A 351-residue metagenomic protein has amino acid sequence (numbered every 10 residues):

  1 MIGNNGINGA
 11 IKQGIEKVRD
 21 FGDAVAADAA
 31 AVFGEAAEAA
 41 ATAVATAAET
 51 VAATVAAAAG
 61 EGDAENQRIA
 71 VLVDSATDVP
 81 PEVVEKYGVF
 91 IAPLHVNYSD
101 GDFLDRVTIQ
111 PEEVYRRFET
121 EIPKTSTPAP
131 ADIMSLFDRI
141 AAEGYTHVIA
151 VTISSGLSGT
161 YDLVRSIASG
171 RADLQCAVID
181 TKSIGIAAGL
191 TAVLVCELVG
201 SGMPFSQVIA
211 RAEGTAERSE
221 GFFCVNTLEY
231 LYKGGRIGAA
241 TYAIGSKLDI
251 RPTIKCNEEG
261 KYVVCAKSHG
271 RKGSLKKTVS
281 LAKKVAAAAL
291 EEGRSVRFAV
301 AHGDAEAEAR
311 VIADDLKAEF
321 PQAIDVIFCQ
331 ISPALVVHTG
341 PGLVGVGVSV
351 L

Functional and structural regions predicted by a protein language model:
I2-N4, K12, T120-P123: Short, basic, glycine/proline-bearing loop/turn elements
I7-A59: Composition-driven recognition of long, low-complexity, acid-poor segments enriched in small hydrophobic and small
E16, D20-D23, G34, E119-P123 (+3 more regions): Generic surface-pattern signal
A58-A70, S75-F90, H95, G156 (+3 more regions): Mixed-charge interfacial surface used for oligomerization/domain docking and macromolecular partner engagement
E65-N66, D100, E121-I122, A150 (+2 more regions): A short, structure-level motif marking secondary-structure boundaries and short turns
I69-D132: N-terminal glycine-rich anion-binding loop in soluble enzyme alpha/beta folds
I109-Y115, E143, R165-G170: A short glycine/small-residue-enriched secondary-structure motif
T120-E121, T127-S166, I209, G214-A216: Glycine-rich phosphate- or other oxyanion-binding loops that anchor nucleotides, phosphorylated ligands
